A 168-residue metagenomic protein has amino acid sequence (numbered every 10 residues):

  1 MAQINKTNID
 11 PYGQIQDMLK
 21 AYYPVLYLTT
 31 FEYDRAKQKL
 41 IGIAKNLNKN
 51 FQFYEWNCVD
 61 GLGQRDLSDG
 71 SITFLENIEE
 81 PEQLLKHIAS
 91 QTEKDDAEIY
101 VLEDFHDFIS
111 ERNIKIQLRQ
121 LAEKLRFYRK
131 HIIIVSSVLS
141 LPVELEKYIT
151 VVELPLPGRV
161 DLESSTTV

Functional and structural regions predicted by a protein language model:
A2-V168: ATP/nucleotide-binding catalytic cores
